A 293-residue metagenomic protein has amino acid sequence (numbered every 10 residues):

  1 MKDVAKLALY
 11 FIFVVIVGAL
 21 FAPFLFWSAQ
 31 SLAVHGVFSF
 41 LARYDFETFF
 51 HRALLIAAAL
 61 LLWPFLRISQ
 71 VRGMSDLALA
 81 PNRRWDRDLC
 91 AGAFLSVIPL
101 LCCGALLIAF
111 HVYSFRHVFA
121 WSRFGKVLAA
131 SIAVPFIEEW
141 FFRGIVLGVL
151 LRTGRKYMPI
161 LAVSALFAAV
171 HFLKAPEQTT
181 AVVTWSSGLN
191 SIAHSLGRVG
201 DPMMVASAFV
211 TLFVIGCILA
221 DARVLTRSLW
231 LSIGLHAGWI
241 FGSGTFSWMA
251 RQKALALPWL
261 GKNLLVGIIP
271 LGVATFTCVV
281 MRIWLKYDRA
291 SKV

Functional and structural regions predicted by a protein language model:
M1-P81, W85-D86, A91, V97 (+10 more regions): N-terminal, membrane-interfacial amphipathic/helix-forming hydrophobic leader that caps and precedes the first
F49, Y157-A162, G234, G267-I268: Alpha-helical transmembrane segments of integral membrane proteins
A78-N82, F115-R123, R152-G154, A193-H194: Helix-boundary and loop/linker segments of multi-pass membrane transporters
L89, A93, V97, L128 (+9 more regions): Residue-level signature of the transmembrane alpha-helical core of multi-pass small-molecule transporters
I108-V146: Hydrophobic alpha-helical segments and helix pairs
I137-A169, L173-S187, D221-S228: Membrane-interface helix/loop boundary segments of multi-pass membrane proteins
